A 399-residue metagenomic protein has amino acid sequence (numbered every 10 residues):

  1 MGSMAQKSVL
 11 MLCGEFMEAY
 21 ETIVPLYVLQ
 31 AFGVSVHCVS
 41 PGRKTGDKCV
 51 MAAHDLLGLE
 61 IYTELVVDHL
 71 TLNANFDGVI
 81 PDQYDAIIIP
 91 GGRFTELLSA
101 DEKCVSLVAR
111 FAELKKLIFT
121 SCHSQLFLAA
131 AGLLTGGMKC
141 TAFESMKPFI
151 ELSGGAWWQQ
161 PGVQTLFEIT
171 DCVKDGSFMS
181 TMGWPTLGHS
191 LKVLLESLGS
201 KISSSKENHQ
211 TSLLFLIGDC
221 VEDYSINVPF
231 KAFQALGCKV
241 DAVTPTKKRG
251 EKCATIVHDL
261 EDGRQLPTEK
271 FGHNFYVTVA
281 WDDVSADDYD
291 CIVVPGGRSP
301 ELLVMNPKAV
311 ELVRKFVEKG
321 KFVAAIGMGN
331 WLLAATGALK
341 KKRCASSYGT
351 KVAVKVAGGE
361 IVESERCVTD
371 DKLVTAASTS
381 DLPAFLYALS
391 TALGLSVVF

Functional and structural regions predicted by a protein language model:
A5-T45, M51, D55-K248, D259-F399: Active-site-adjacent pocket-lining segments in enzyme domains
K48-C49, C253: Glycine-rich phosphate/pyrophosphate-binding loop at beta-loop-alpha junctions
